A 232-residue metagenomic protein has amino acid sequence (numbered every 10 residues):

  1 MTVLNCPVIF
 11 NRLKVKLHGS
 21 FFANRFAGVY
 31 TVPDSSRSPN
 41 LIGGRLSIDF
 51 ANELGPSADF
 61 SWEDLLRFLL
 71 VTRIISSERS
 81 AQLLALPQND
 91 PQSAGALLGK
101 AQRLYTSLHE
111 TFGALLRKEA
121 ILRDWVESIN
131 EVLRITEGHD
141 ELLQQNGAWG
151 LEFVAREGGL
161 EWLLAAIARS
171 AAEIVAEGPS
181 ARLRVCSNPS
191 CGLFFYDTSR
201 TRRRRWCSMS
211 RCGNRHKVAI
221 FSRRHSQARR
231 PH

Functional and structural regions predicted by a protein language model:
M1-R184, P231-H232: Short helix-coil boundary/hinge micro-motifs
W162-F221, S226-H232: BZIP DNA-binding basic region
